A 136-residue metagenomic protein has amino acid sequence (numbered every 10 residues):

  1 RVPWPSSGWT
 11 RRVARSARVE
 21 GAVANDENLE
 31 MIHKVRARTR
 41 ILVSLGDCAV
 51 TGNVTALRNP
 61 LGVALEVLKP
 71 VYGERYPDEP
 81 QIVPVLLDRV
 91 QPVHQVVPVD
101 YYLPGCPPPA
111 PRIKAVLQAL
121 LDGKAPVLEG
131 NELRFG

Functional and structural regions predicted by a protein language model:
R1-G136: Iron-sulfur-associated redox domains of electron-transfer enzymes in respiratory and anaerobic energy metabolism
